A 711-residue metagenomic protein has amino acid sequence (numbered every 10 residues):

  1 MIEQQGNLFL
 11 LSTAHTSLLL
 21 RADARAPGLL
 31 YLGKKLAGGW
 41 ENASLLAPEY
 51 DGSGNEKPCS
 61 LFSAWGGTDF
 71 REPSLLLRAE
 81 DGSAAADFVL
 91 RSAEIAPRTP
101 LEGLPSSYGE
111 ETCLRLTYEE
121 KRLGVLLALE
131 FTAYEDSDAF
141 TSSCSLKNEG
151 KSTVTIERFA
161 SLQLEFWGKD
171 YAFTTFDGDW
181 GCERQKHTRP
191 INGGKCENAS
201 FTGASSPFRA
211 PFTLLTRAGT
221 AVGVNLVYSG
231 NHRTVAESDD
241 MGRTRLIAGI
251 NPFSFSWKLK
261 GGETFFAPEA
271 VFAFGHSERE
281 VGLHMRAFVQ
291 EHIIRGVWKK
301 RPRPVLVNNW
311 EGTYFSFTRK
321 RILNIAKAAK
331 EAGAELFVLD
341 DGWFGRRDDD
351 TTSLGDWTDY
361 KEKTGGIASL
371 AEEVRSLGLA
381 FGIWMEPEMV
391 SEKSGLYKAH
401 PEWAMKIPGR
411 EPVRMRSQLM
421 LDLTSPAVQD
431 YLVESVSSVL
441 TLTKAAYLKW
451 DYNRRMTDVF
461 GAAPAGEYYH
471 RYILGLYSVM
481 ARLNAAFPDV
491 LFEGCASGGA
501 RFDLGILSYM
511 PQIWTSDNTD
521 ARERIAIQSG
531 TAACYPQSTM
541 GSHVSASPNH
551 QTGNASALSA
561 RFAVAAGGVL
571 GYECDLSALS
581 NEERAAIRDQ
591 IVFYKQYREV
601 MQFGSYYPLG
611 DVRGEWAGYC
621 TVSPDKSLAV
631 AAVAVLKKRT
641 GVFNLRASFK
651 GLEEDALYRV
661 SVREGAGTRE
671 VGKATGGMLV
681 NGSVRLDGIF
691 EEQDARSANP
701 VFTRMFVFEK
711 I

Functional and structural regions predicted by a protein language model:
E3-L10, A14, L18, A26-E237 (+2 more regions): Polysaccharide-binding surfaces and accessory modules of carbohydrate-active proteins
H15, C144, G262, V307 (+8 more regions): Conserved, mostly hydrophobic/aromatic
H15, D611-E654: Carbohydrate-binding surface patches
K57-C59, G66-V89, L214, A218-G230 (+6 more regions): Glycine-rich, aromatic-flanked loop segments that form ligand/cofactor-binding clefts across common enzyme folds
S83-L90, W257-H276, V701-F708: Short Pro-Gly-centered flexible turn/kink motifs
W298-E434, Y447: Aromatic-lined carbohydrate-binding/catalytic grooves of carbohydrate-active enzymes
K363-G366, K398-H400, A404-S559, V569 (+1 more regions): Active-site neighborhood of glycoside hydrolase catalytic domains
D422, K637-I711: C-terminal beta-sandwich/jelly-roll accessory domains of carbohydrate-active enzymes
